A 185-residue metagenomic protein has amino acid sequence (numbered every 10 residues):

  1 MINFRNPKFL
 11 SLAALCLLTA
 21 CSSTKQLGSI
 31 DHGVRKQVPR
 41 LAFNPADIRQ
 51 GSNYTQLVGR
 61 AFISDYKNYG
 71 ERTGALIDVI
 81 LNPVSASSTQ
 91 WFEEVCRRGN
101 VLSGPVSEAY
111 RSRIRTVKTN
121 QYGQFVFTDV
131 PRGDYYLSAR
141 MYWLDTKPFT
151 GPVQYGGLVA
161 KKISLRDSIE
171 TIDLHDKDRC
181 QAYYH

Functional and structural regions predicted by a protein language model:
I2-L10: Bacterial N-terminal signal peptides that target proteins for export
L18-A20: C-terminal motif of bacterial Sec signal peptides marking the signal peptidase cleavage site
S22-G99, D145-H185: Primarily secretory-pathway and cell-envelope proteins
L57-G59, V117, L137: Structural detector for hydrophobic anchor residues on beta-strands
W91-Y122: Short, acidic Ser/Thr/Gly-rich low-complexity loop/linker segments typical of extracellular and cell-surface proteins
Y122-D129: Short, surface-exposed beta-strand/beta-hairpin micro-motifs centered on an aromatic residue
P131-D134, S168: A glycine-anchored, Pro-Gly-centered beta-turn/N-cap motif
G133-K147: A short, solvent-exposed beta-strand micro-motif common in secreted/extracellular proteins
